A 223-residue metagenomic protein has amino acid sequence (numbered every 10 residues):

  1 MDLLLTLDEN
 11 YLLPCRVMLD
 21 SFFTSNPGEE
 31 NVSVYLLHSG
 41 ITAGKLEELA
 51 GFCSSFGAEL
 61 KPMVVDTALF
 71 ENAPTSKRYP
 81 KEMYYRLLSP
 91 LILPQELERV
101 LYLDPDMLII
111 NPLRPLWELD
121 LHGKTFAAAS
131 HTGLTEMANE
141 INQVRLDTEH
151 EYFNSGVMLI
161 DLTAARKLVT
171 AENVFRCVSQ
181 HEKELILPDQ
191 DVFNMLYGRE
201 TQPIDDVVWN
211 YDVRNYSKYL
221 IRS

Functional and structural regions predicted by a protein language model:
M1-S223: Glycosyltransferase catalytic domains, chiefly GT-A lineage
